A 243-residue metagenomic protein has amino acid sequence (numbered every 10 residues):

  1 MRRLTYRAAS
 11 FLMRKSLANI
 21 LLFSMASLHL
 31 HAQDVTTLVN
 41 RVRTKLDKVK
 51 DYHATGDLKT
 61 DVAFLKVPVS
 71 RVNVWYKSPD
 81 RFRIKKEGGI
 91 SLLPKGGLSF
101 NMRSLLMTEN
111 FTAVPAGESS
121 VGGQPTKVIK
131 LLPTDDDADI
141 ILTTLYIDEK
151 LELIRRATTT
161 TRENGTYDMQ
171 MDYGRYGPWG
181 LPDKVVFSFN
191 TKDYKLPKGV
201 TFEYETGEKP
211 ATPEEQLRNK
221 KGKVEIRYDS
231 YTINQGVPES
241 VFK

Functional and structural regions predicted by a protein language model:
L4-I20: Bacterial N-terminal signal peptides that target proteins for export
N19-S27: Bacterial N-terminal signal peptides
L28-A32: Sec/Tat signal peptide C-region and signal peptidase I cleavage site
Q33-K48, L58, K66, W75-L153 (+3 more regions): Flexible, processing/modification-adjacent segments and terminal tails in exported/periplasmic/extracellular proteins
H53-G56, V67-V69, I84, F187-F189 (+1 more regions): Extended beta-sheet lipid-handling architectures
D61-A63, K192: Sequence/structural signature of outer-membrane beta-barrel proteins
P125-F242: Gly/Pro-enriched, hydrophobic low-complexity segments that function as extracytoplasmic propeptides/linkers
